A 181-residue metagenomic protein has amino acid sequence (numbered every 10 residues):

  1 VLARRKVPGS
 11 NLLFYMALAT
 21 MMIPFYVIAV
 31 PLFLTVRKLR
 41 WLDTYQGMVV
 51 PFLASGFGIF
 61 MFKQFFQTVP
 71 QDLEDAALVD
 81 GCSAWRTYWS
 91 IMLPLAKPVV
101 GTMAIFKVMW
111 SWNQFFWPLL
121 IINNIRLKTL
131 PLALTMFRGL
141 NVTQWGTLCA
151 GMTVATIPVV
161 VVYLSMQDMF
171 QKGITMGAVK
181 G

Functional and structural regions predicted by a protein language model:
V1-G181: A structural signal for multi-pass alpha-helical bundles of membrane permease subunits that mediate small-molecule
